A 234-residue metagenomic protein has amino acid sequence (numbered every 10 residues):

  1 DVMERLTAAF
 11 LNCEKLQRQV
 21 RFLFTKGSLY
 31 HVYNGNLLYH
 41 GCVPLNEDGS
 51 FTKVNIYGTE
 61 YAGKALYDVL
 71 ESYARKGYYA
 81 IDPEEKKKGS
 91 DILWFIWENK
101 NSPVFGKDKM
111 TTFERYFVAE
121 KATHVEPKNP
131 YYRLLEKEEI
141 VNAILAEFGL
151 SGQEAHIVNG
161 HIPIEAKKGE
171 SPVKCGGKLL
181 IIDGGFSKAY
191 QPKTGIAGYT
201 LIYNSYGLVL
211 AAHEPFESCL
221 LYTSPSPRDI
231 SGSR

Functional and structural regions predicted by a protein language model:
D1-E14, N36-L37, G41-K137: Active-site-proximal loop/helix segment associated with metal-binding centers of metalloenzymes
E14-F24, V141, A166-E170: Flexible, glycine/threonine-enriched loop-and-boundary segments that flank and lead into catalytic domains of large
R21-N34, A143-Q153, P172-V173: A short acidic-Thr-Gly-centered motif at the start of a beta-strand
Y33-N34, L45-E47, Y203-G207: Short acidic-glycine loop/turn motifs at beta-strand connectors
K53-N55, T59-Y61, S151-A212, F216: Conserved beta-sheet core of the metallophosphoesterase superfamily
P127-L150, A155-H156: Extended C-terminal subregions enriched in glycine
Y222-D229: Conserved small/polar residues in nucleotide/adenosyl-binding loops
